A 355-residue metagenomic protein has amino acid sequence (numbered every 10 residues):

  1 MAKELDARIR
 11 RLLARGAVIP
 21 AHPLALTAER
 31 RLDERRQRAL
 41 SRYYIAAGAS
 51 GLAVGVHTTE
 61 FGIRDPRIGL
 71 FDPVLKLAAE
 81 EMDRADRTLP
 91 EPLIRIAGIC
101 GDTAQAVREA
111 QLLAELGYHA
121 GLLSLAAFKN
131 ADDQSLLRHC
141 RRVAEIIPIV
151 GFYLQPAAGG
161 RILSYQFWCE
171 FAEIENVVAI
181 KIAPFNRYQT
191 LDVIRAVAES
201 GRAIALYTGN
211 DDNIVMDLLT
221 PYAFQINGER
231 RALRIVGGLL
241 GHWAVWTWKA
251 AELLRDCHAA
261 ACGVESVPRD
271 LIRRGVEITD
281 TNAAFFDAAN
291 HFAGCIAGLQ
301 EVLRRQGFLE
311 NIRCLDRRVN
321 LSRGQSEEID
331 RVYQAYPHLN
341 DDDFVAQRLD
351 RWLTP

Functional and structural regions predicted by a protein language model:
A2-I9, A14, I19-P23, A47 (+2 more regions): C-terminal alpha-helical cap/extension of soluble enzyme domains
A2-W168, D342-T354: Active-site beta->alpha loop and helix N-cap motifs at the rims of alpha/beta catalytic domains
D33-R36, L40, L70, V74 (+10 more regions): General structural feature for long, well-ordered alpha-helical segments within catalytic domains of soluble enzymes
M82-D83, T88-L89, E199-I204, A261 (+2 more regions): Structural alpha-beta junctions
R142-E145, Q155-C295: Catalytic alpha/beta core domains of metabolic enzymes, predominantly
